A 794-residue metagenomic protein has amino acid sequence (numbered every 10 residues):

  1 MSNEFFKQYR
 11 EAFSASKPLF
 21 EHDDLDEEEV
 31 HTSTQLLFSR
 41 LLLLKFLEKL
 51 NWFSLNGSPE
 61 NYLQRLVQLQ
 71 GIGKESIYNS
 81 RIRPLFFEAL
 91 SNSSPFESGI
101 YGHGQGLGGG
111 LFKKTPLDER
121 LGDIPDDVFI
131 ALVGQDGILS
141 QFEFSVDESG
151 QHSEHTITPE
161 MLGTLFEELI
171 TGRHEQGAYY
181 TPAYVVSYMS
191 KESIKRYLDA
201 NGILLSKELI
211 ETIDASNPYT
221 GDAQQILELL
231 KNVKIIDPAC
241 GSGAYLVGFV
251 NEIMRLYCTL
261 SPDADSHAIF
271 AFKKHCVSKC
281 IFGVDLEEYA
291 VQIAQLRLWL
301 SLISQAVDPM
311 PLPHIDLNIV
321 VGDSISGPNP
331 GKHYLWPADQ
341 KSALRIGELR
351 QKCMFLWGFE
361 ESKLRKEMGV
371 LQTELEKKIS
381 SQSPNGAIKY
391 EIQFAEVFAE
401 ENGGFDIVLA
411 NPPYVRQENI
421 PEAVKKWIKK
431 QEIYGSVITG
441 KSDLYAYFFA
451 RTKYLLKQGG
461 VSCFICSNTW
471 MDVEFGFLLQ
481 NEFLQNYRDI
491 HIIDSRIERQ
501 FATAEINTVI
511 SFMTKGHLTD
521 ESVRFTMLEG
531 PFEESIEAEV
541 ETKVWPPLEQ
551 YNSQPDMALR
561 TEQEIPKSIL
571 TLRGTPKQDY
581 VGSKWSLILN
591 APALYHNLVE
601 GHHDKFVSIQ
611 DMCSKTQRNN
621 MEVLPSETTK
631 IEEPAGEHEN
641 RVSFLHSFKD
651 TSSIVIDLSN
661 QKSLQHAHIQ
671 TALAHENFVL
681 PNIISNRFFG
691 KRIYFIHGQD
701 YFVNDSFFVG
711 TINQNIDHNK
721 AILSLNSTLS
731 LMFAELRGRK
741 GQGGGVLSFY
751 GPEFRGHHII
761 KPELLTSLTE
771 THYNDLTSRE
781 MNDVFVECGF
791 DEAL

Functional and structural regions predicted by a protein language model:
M1-M254, V284-E287, G322-I325, N385-E400 (+2 more regions): Preference for the N-terminal adenyl/adenosyl cofactor-binding alpha/beta module
S2, P18-E29, F144-H152, E167-Y184 (+8 more regions): Glycine- and acidic
E4, I235, A244-A271, G331-E361 (+3 more regions): SAM-dependent methyltransferase catalytic-core segment centered on the flexible catalytic loop and adjoining short
L25-E29, T212-K234, K274, V307 (+3 more regions): Flexible, glycine/threonine-enriched loop-and-boundary segments that flank and lead into catalytic domains of large
G73-L121, R297, N318-D406, R499-T629: Polynucleotide-recognition surfaces of large bacterial nucleic-acid defense/processing enzymes
G172, R416, A446, K453-L456 (+5 more regions): Polybasic, glycine- and aromatic-enriched phosphate-binding surface used to engage nucleic acids
F272, V277-V284, Y289, P311-Y334: P-loop NTPase motor core
A294: Conserved SAM-binding loop
